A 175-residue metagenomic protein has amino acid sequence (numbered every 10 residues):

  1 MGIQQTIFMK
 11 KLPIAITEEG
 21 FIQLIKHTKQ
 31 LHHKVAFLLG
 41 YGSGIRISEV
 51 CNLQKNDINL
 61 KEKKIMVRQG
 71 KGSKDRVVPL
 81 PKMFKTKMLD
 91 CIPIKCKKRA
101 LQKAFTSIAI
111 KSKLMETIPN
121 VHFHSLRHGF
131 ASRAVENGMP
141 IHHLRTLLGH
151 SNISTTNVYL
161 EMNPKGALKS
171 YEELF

Functional and structural regions predicted by a protein language model:
M1-Q23, R68, I92: Flexible interdomain linker/hinge and immediately adjacent N-terminus of the catalytic tyrosine-recombinase domain
M1-T6, G44-S48, K103, S107-I108: N-terminal DNA-binding recognition helix of tyrosine site-specific recombinases/integrases
I14-I47: Basic, Lys/Arg- and aromatic-enriched nucleic-acid-binding interface segment
G40-E62, A109: Short, charged phosphate-coordinating catalytic segments
E49-V50, V121-H122, A131, G138-N152 (+1 more regions): Active-site-proximal segment of tyrosine recombinases
N52-K85: Conserved tyrosine-mediated DNA breakage-rejoining catalytic core shared by Y-recombinases
Q69-G72, L148, I153-E173: Catalytic-site neighborhood detector that most strongly recognizes the C-terminal catalytic loop/helix of tyrosine
P81-I118, H124, F130: Active-site/catalytic core of tyrosine-dependent DNA strand-transfer enzymes
